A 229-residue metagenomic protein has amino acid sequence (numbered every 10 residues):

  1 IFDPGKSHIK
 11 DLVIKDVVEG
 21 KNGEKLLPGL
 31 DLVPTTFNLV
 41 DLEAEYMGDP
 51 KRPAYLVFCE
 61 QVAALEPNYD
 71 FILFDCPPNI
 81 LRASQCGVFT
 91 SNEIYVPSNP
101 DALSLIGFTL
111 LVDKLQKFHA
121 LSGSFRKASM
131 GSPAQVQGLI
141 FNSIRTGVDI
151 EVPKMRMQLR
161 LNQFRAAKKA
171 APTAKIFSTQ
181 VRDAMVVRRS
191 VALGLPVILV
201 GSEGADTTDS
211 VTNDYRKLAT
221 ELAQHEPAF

Functional and structural regions predicted by a protein language model:
I1-F229: P-loop NTP-binding core
